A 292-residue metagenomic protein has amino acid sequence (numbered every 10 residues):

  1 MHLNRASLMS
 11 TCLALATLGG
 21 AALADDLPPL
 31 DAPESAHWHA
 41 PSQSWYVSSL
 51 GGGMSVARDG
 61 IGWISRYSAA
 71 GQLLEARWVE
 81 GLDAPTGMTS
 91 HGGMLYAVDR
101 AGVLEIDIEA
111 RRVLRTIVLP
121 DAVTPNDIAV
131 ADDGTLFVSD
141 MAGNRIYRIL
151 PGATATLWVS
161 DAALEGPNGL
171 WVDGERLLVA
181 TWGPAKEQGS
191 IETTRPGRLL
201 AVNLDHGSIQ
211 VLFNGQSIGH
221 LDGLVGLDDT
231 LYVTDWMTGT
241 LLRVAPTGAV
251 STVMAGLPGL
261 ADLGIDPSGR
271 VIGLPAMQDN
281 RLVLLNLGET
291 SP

Functional and structural regions predicted by a protein language model:
M1-T11: Bacterial N-terminal signal peptides that target proteins for export
S10-L18: Bacterial N-terminal signal peptides
D25-L27, Q72-V79, R112-V118, T154-S160 (+2 more regions): A short beta-strand motif characteristic of beta-propeller blades
P29-Q43, L50-S55, G60-I61, V79-L95 (+6 more regions): Beta-rich, blade/repeat-based domains predominating in secreted/periplasmic proteins but also intracellular
L50-G52, R100, M141, W182-P184 (+3 more regions): Short loop/turn segments immediately following the C-termini of beta-strands
G60-S65, G102-L104, R145-R148, R198-L200 (+2 more regions): A short loop-to-beta-strand structural motif that recurs across blades of beta-propeller domains
Y67-G71, D107-R112, I149-T154, N203-G207 (+2 more regions): Short loop/turn segments that connect beta-strands within beta-propeller blades
G102-V103, I108-D133, S139: Asp-box/WD-like beta-propeller blade repeats and closely related beta-sheet repeat scaffolds
